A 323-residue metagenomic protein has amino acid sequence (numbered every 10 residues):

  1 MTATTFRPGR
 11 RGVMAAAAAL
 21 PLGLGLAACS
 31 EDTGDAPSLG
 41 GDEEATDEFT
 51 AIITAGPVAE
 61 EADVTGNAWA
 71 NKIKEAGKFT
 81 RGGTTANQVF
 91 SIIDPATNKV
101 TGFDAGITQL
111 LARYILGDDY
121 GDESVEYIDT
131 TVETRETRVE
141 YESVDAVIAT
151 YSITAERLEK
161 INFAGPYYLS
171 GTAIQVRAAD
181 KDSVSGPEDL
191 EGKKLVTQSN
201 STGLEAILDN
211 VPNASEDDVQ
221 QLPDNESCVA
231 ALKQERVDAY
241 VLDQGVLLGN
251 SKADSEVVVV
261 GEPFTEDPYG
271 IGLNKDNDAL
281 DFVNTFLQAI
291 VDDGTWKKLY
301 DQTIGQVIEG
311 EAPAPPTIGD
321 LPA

Functional and structural regions predicted by a protein language model:
R10-M14: N-terminal export leaders
G25-A28: C-terminal motif of bacterial Sec signal peptides marking the signal peptidase cleavage site
S30, S38-V64, G270-I308: Extended ligand-binding regions for polar small-molecule ligands
A55, A59-A146: Extracytoplasmic small-molecule ligand-binding "clamshell" domains of the periplasmic binding protein/Venus flytrap
T80-G83, T101, P187-G203: Short loop->beta-strand "edge-of-pocket" segments that line small-molecule binding or catalytic clefts across diverse
Y120-E188: Acidic, polar ligand-binding/catalytic clefts
T150-E159, L208-D209, A231-E266: A ligand-binding cleft/hinge motif common to bilobed small-molecule-binding domains
Y168-V176, Q244, L248-Q288, I308-A323: Periplasmic-binding protein-like
